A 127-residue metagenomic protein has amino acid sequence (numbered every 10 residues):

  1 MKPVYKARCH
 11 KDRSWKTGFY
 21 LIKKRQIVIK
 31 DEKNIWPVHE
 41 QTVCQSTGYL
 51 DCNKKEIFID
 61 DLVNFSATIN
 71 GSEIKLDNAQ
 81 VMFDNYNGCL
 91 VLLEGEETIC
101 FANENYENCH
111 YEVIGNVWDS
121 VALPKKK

Functional and structural regions predicted by a protein language model:
M1-K127: Secondary-structure transition motif
